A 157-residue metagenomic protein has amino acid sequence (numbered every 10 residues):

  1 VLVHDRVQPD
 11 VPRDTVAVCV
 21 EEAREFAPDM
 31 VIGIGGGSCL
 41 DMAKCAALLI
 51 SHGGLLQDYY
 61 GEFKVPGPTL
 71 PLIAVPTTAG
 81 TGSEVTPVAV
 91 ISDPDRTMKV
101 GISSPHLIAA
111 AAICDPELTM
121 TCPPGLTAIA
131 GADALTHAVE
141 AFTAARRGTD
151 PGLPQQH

Functional and structural regions predicted by a protein language model:
V1-H4, E21: An N-terminal, well-structured beta->alpha segment
V3-R13: Short beta->alpha junction loops
D14-E117: Glycine/threonine-rich beta-strand-loop-alpha-helix active-site module that forms ligand/phosphate-binding
V88-H157: Carboxylate- and glycine-rich phosphate/diphosphate-binding segment that chelates Mg2+/Mn2+
